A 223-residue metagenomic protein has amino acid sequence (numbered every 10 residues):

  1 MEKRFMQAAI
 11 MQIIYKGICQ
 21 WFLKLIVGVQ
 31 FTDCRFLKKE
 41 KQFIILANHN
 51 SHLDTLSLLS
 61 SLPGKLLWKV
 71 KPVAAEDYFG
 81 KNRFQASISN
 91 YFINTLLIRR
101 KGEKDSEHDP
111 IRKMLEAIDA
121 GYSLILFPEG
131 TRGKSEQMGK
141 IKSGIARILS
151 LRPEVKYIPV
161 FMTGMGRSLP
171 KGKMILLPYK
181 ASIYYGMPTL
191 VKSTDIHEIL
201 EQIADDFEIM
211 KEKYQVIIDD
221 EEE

Functional and structural regions predicted by a protein language model:
E2-K3, H108-E223: Non-catalytic C-terminal accessory region of glycerolipid acyltransferases and related lyso-lipid remodeling enzymes
E2-Y15: Helix-enriched interaction subdomains in cytosolic or periplasmic regions, typified by TIR/SEFIR signaling/NADase cores
M11-Q12, I18-H49: Helix-to-loop junction immediately C-terminal to a conserved catalytic motif
Q20-I26, R100-D105, E136: Short, flexible loop segments at the rims of nucleotide/cofactor-binding pockets, characterized by
F31, N82, H108-I111: Structural motif corresponding to alpha-helix initiation and N-cap regions
R35, E76, R99-K101, F161 (+1 more regions): Residues at the C-termini of beta-strands that transition into short coil/loop
K39-G102: Catalytic core of membrane glycerolipid acyltransferases/transacylases, capturing the structured, soluble-facing
N94-D105, D109-P110, I118-D119: Helix-adjacent hinge/juxtasegments
